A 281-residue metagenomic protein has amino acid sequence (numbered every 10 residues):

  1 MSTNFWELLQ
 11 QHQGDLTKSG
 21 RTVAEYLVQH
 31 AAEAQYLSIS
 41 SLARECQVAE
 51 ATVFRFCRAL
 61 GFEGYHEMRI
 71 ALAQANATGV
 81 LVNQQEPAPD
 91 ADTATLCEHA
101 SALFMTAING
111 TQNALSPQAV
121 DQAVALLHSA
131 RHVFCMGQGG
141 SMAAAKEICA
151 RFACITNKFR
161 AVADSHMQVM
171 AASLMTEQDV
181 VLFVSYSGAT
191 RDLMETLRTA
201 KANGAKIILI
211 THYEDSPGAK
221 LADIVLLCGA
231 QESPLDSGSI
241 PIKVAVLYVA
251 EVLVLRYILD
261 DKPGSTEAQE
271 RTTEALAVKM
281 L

Functional and structural regions predicted by a protein language model:
S2-E7, D15, T22, A32-Y36 (+1 more regions): HTH-adjacent hinge/linker in prokaryotic transcriptional regulators
Q118-A130: Glycine-rich phosphate/diphosphate-binding loops that line cofactor/substrate pockets in enzymes
H128-Y248, V254-D261: Glycine-rich phosphate-binding loops that contact phosphosugars or nucleotide phosphates
P263-L281: A short, charged, Gly/Pro-tolerant segment at domain boundaries
